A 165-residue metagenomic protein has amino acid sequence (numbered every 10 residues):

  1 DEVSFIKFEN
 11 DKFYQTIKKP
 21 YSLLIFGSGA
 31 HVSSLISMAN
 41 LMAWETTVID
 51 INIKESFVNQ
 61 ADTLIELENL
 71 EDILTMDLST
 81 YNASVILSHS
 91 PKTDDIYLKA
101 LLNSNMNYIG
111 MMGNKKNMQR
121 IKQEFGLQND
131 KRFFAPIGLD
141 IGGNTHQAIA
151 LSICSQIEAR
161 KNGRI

Functional and structural regions predicted by a protein language model:
D1-D50, V58-T63, N82, I96 (+2 more regions): Segments forming oxygen-rich coordination pockets for charged ligands
P20, T80-Y81, M106, D130: A general structural motif
S28-H31, S90-K92, K115: Short beta->alpha connector loops
I51-N52, K115: Residues in the short beta-alpha loop(s) of Rossmann-like NAD(P)-binding domains
K54-D72: Conserved N-terminal Rossmann-fold NAD(P) cofactor-binding segment
L70-T80: Short amphipathic alpha-helix with an adjacent loop that forms part of the alpha/beta core around
A83, S88, K99-E124: ADP-ribose/adenylate-binding Rossmann-like module
M112-K116, R120-I165: Adenosine-phosphate binding glycine-rich loop
